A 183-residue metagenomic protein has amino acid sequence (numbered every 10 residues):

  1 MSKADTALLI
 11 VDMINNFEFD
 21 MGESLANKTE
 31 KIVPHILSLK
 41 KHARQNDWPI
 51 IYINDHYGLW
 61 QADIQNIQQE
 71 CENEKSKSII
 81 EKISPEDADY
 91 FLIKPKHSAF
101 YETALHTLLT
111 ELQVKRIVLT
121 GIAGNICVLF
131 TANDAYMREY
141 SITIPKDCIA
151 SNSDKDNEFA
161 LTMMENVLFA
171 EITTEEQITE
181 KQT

Functional and structural regions predicted by a protein language model:
M1-A7, S38-N46, Q68-T183: Active-site-adjacent betaalpha module
A4, G22-N54: A short alpha/beta connector and helix-capping loop motif
L8-D12: N-terminal nucleotide-binding beta1-loop-alpha1 segment
M13-D20: Active-site histidine-acidic residue metal-binding/catalytic motifs, centered on HxH/HExxH-like signatures
N15, G58, A150: Short, glycine/acidic-enriched loop or turn micro-motifs at the edges of active sites
E18, Q61, S153: Conserved protein kinase catalytic core
W48-D55, W60-Q61, P145: Short beta-strand segments at enzyme active-site cores
Q61-I67: Metal-dependent catalytic neighborhoods of phosphoester/phosphodiester hydrolases
